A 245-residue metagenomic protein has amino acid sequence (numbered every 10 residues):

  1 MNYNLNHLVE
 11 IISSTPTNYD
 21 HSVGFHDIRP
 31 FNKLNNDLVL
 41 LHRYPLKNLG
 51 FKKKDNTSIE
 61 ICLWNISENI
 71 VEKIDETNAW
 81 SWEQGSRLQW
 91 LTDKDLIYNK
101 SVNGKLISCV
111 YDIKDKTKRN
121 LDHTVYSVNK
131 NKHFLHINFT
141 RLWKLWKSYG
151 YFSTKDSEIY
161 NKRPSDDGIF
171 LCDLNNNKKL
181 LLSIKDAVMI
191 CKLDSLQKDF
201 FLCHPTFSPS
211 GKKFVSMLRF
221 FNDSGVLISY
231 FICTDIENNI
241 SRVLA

Functional and structural regions predicted by a protein language model:
M1-A245: Sequence signature of WD/YWTD-type beta-propeller architectures
